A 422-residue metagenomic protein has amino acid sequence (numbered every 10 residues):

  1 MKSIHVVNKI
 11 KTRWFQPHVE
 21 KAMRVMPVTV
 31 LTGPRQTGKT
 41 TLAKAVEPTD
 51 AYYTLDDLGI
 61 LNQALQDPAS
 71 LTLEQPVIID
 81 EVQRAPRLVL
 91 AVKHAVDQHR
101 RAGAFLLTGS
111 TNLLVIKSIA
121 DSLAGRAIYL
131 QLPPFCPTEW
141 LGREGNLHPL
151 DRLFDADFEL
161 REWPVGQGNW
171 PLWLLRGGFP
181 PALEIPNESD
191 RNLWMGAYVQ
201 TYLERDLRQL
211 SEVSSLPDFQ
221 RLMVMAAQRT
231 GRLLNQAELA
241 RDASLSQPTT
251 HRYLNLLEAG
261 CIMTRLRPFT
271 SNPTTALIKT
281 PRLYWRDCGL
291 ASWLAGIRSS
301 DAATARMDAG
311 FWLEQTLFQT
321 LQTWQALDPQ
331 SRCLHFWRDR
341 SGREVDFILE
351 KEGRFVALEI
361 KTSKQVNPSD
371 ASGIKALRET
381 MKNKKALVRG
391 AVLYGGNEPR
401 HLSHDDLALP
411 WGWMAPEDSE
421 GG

Functional and structural regions predicted by a protein language model:
M1-E20: N-terminal pre-Walker A segment at the start of P-loop NTPase domains
K2, N112, S118-Q228, R232: Interdomain motor-coupling "hinge/lid" segment immediately C-terminal to the ATP-binding subdomain of NTP-driven enzymes
S3, L183-F355: Accessory nucleic acid-recognition modules appended to NTPase machines
V28-L31: Hydrophobic anchor at the beta1->P-loop junction of P-loop NTPases
K39-T40: Conserved lysine of the Walker
L90-L113, A120-S122: Conserved catalytic/switch belt of AAA+ P-loop NTPases
G395-G422: Domain-level recognition of nuclease-like catalytic cores that cleave nucleotide substrates
